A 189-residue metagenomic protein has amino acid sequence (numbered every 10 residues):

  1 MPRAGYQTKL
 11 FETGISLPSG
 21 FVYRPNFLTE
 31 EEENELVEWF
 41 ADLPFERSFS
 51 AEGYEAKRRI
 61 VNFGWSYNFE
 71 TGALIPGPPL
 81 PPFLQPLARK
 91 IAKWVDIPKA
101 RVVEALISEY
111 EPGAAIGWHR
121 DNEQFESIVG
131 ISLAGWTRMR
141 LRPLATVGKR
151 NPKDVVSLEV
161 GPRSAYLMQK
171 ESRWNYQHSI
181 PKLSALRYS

Functional and structural regions predicted by a protein language model:
M1-S189: Non-heme Fe(II) oxygenase metal-center motifs and adjacent flexible, charged/small-residue loops
